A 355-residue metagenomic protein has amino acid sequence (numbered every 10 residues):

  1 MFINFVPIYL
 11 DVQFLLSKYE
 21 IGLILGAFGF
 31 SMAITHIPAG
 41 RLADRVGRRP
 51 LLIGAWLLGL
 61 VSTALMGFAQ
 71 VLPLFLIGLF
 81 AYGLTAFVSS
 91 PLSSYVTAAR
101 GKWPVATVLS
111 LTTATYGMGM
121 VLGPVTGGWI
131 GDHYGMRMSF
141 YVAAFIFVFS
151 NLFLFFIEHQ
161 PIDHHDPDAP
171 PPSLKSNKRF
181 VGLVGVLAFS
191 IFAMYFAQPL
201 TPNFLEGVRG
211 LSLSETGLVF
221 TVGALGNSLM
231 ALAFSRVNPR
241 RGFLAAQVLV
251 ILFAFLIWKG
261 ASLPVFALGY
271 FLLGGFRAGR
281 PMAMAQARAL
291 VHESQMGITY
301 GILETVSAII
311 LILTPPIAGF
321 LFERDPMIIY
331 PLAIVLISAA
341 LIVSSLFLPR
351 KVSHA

Functional and structural regions predicted by a protein language model:
M1-G29, V181-G182, V186, I191-R209 (+1 more regions): Helix-loop boundary and gating motifs at the non-cytosolic
F30-I34, L218-V237: Transmembrane alpha-helices of Major Facilitator/SLC transporters
P50-A64, G242-F255: Structural signature of the two symmetry-related core transmembrane helices
P73-F87, V265-A278: Hydrophobic core of transmembrane alpha-helices in multi-pass small-molecule transporters, especially MFS/SLC-type
F80-Y116: Cytoplasmic helix-loop-helix junction between adjacent transmembrane helices in 12-TM secondary transporters
E158-V186: Juxtamembrane intracellular "pre-TM" segments in multi-pass secondary transporters
F243-P281: C-terminal transmembrane helical hairpin of 12-TM major facilitator-type secondary transporters
Q295-R324: A late C-terminal transmembrane helix in Major Facilitator Superfamily
